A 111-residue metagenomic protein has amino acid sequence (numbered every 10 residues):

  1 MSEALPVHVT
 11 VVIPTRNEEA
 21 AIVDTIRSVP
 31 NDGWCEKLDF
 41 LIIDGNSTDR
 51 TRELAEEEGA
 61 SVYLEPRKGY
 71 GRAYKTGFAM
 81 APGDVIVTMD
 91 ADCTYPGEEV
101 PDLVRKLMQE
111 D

Functional and structural regions predicted by a protein language model:
M1-D111: Structured catalytic core of nucleotide-sugar glycosyltransferases
